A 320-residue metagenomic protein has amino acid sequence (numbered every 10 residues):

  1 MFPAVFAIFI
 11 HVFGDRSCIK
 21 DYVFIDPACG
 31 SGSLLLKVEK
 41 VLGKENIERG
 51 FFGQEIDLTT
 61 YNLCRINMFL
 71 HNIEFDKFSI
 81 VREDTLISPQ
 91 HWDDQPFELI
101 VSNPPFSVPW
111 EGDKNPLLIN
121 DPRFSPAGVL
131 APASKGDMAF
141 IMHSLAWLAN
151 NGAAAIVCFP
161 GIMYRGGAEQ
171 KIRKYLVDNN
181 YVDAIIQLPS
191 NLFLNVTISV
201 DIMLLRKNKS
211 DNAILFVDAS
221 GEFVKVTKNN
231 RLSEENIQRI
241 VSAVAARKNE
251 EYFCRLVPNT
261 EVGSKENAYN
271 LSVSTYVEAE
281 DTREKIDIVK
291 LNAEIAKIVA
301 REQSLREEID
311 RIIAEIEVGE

Functional and structural regions predicted by a protein language model:
F2-S102, S107-P109, D113-L118, R123-F124 (+5 more regions): Conserved S-adenosyl-L-methionine
D94-E320: A conserved structural/catalytic subdomain of Rossmann-like adenosyl-cofactor enzymes
